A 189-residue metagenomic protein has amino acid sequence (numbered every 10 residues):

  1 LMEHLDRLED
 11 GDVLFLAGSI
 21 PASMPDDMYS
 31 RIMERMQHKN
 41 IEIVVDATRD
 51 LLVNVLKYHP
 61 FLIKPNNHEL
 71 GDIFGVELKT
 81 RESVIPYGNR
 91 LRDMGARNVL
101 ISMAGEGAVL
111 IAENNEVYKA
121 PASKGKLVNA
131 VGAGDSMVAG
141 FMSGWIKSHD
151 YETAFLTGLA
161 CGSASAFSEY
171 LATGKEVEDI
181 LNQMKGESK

Functional and structural regions predicted by a protein language model:
L1-D10: Conserved phosphate-binding/catalytic loop of the ribokinase/pfkB sugar-kinase fold
D12-V13, N98: Structural motif
V13-E82: Conserved beta-alpha-beta core of the PfkB/ribokinase-like small-molecule kinase fold
E34-H38, V53, R81-K189: Conserved phosphate-binding/catalytic region of the ribokinase-like
